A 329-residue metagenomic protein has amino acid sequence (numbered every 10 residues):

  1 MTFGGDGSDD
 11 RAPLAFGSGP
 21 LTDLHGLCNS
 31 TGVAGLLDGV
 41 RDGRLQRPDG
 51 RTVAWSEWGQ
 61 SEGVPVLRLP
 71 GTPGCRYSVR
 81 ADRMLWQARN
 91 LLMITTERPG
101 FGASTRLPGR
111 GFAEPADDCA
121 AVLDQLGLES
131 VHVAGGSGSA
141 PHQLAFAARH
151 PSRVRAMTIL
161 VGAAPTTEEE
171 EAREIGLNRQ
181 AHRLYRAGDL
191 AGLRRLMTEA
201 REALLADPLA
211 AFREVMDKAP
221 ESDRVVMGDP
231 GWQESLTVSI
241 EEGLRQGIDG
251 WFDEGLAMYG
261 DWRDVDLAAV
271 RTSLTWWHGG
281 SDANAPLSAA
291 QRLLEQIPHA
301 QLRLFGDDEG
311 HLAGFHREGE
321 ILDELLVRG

Functional and structural regions predicted by a protein language model:
T31-E57: N-terminal cap/lid segment of alpha/beta-hydrolase-fold proteins
R51-T105: Conserved HGGG/HGGXW glycine-rich cap/lid loop of the alpha/beta-hydrolase fold
E114-V131: Conserved acidic catalytic loop of the alpha/beta-hydrolase fold
S130-R173: Conserved hydrolase catalytic core segment
L177-V265: Alpha/beta-hydrolase
V270, W276-H278: Short beta-strand/loop motif that positions the catalytic acidic residue of the alpha/beta-hydrolase fold
A283-A289: Conserved alpha/beta-hydrolase "acid-adjacent" motif
H299-G329: Catalytic active-site module of serine/aspartate enzymes centered on a nucleophile-bearing elbow/loop
